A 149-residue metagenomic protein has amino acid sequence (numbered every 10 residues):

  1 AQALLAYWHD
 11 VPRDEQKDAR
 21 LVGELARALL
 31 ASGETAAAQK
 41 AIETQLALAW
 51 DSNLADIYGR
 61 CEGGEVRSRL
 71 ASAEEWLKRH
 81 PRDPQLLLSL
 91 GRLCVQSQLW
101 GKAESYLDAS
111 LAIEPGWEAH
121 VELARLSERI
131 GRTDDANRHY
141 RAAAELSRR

Functional and structural regions predicted by a protein language model:
A1, N53-R67, V121-G131: TPR/TPR-like alpha-solenoid helical repeat scaffolds
A1-A47, N53-I57: Extended amphipathic alpha-helical coiled-coil/heptad-repeat regions
Q2, A36, R67, W100-G101 (+1 more regions): Residue register within tetratricopeptide repeats
R20-E24, N53-Y58, Q85-S89, V121-L123 (+1 more regions): Alpha-solenoid helical repeat scaffolds
A36-S52, L111-W117, S127-R149: TPR/TPR-like (Sel1-like) alpha-helical repeat modules
K40-A112: Alpha-helical adaptor scaffolds
